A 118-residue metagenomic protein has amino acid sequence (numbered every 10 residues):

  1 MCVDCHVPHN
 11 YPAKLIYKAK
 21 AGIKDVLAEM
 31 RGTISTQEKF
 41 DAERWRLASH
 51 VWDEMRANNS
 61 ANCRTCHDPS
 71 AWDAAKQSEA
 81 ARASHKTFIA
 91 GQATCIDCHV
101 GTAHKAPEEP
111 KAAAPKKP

Functional and structural regions predicted by a protein language model:
M1-Y17, D41-P118: Sequence context surrounding c-type heme c attachment/ligation sites in exported
P12-R44: Membrane-interface helix-loop-helix modules in multi-pass inner-membrane proteins
